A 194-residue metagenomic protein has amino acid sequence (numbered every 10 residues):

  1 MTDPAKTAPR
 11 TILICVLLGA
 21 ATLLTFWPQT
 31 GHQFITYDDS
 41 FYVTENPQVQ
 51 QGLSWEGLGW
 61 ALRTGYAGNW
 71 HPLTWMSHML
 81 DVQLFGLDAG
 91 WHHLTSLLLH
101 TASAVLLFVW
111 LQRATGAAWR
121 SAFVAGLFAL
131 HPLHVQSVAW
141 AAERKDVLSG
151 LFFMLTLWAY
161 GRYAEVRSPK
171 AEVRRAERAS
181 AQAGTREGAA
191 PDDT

Functional and structural regions predicted by a protein language model:
M1-R167, E177-R178, A183-T194: Polytopic membrane enzymes that build or remodel cell-surface glycoconjugates and lipids
P169-A171: Intrinsic disorder
